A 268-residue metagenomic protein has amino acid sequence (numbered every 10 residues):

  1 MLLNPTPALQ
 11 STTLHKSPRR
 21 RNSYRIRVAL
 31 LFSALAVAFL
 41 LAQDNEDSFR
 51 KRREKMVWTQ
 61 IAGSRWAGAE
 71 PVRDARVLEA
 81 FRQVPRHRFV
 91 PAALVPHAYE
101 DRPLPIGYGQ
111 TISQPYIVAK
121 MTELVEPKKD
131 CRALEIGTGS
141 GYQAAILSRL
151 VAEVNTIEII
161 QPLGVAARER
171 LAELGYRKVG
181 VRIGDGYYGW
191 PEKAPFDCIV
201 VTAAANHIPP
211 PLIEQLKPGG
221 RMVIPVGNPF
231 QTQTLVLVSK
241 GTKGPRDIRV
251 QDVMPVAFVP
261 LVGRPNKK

Functional and structural regions predicted by a protein language model:
T6-L30: Bacterial N-terminal signal peptides that target proteins for export
F32-A42: Hydrophobic h-region of N-terminal signal peptides that target proteins for export in Gram-negative bacteria
Q43-L134, A145, L150, V165 (+5 more regions): Class I SAM-dependent transferase core
E126-K243, D247-I248: Conserved nucleotide-cofactor-binding alpha/beta core module
K267-K268: Short, solvent-exposed mixed-charge patches
